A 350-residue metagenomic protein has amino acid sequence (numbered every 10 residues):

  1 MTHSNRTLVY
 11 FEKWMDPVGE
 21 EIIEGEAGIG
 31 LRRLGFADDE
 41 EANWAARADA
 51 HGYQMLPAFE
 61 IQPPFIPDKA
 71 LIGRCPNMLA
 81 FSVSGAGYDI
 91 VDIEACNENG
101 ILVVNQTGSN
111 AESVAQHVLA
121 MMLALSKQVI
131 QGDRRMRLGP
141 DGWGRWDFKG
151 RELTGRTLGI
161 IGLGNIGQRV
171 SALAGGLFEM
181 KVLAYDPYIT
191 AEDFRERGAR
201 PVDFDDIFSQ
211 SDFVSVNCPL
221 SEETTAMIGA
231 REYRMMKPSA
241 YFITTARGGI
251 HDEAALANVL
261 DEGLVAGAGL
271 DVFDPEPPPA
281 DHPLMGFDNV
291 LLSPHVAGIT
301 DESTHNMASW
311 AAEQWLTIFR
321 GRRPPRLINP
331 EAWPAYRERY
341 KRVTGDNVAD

Functional and structural regions predicted by a protein language model:
M1-V104, G229, D350: An N-terminal-biased, well-structured beta-alpha scaffold segment characteristic of Rossmann-like dinucleotide-binding
G35, I101-E112, F204-D205, A246: Short beta->alpha connector loops at strand-helix junctions that form conserved, small/polar/Pro-enriched
A48-D49, N77, S209-Q210, M235-P238 (+1 more regions): Alpha-helix C-terminal capping/helix-to-coil transition sites in glycosyltransferase folds
P57-A58, D212, C218-L220, A246-R247 (+1 more regions): Short glycine-/small-residue-rich Rossmann-like dinucleotide-binding loops
G87-I90, N105, S109, N165 (+1 more regions): Residue-level detector of alpha-helix initiation sites
N99, T107-T157, R169-L177, R326-L327: Phosphate-binding beta-alpha-beta segment of Rossmann-like dinucleotide-binding domains, i.e., the NAD(P)
V103, A230, S239-D350: Rossmann-like dinucleotide-binding domain for NAD(H)/NADP(H)
W146-P238, F242, K341-D350: Rossmann-like dinucleotide/phosphate-binding beta-alpha-beta segment
